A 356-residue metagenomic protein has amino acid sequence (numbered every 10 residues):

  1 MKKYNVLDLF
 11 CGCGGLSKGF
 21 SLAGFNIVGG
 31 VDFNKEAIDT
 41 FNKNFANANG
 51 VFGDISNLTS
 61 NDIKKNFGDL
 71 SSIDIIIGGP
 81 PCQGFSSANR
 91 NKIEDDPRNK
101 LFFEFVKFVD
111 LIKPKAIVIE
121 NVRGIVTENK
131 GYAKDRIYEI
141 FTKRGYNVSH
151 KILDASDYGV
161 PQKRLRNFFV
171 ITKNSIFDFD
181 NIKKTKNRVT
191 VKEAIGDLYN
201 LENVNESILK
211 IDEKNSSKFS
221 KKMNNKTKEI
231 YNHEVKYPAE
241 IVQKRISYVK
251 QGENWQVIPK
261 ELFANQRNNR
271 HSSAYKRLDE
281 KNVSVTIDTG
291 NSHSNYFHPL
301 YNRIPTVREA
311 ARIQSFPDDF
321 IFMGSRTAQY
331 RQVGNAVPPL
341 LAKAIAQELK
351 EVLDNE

Functional and structural regions predicted by a protein language model:
M1-Y4, D354-E356: Short, Lys/Arg-enriched, disordered terminal segments
K2-K113, R123-T127, Y132-D135: Core alpha/beta nucleotide-donor-binding catalytic domains of modification enzymes
A46-N47, P114, S292, D318: Proline-centered flexible-loop/turn and helix-kink motifs
K64-L70, Q83, S87-Q266: Class I S-adenosyl-L-methionine
S72-D74, L165-N167, V191, V283-V285 (+2 more regions): A generic secondary-structure signal marking the coil-to-beta-strand transition
P81-Q83, N174, S292, D318-D319: Short connector loops/turns at beta-strand edges and beta->alpha or beta->beta junctions
K218-E356: C-terminal target-recognition/interaction regions appended to catalytic cores
